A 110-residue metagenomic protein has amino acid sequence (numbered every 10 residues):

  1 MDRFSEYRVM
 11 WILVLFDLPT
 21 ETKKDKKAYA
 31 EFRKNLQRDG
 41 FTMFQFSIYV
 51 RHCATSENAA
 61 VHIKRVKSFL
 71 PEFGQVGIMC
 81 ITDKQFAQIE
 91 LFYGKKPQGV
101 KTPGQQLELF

Functional and structural regions predicted by a protein language model:
D2-L13, L18-F110: Basic nucleic-acid-binding interfaces
